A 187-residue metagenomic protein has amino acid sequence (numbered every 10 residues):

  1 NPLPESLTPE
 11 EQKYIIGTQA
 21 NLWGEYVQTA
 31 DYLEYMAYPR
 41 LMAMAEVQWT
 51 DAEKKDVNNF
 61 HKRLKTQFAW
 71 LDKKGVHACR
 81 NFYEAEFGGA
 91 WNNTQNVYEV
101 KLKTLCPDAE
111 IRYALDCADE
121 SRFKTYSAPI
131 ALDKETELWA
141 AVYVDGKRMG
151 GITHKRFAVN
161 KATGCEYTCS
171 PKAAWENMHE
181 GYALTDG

Functional and structural regions predicted by a protein language model:
N1-E99: Flexible, acidic glycine-rich loops studded with aromatic residues
K55-D186: Short, compositionally stereotyped local motifs that mark structural "simplifiers"
